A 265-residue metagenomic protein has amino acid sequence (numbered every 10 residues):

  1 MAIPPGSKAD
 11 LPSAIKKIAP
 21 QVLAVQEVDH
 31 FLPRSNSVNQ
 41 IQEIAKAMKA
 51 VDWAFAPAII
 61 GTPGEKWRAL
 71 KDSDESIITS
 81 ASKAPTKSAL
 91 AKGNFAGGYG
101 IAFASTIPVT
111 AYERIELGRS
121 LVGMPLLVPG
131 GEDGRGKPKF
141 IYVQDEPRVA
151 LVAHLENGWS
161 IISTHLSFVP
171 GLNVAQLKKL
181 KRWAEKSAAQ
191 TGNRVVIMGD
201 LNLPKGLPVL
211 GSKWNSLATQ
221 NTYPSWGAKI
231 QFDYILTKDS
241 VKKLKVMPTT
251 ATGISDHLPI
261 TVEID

Functional and structural regions predicted by a protein language model:
M1-G98, L117, G136, V174-K179 (+1 more regions): N-terminal, active-site-proximal structural segment of metallo-dependent hydrolase catalytic domains
V22-Q26, A54-F55, A102-F103, H154 (+2 more regions): Structural recognition of the beta-strand scaffold that forms the well-ordered cores of secreted hydrolase catalytic
D29, I59-I60, P108, H165-S167 (+1 more regions): Catalytic metal-binding/acid-base residues of hydrolase active sites
D29, V122-I141, T164-G171: Surface-exposed cleft-lining segments at the edges of enzyme active sites
K46-M48, D72-S82, A96-Y112, L155 (+2 more regions): Conserved beta strand-loop-helix elements of the APE1-like EEP
P85-G93, K137-I141, Q220-P224, M247-T250: Short, P/G- and charge-enriched loop/turn segments at secondary-structure junctions
A96-I115, L121-P129, Q144-S163, I264-D265: Beta-strand-turn-beta hairpins that frame and shape the catalytic cleft of phosphate-ester-processing enzymes
R114, P170-V196, L201-D265: Metal-dependent phosphoester-hydrolase catalytic domains
